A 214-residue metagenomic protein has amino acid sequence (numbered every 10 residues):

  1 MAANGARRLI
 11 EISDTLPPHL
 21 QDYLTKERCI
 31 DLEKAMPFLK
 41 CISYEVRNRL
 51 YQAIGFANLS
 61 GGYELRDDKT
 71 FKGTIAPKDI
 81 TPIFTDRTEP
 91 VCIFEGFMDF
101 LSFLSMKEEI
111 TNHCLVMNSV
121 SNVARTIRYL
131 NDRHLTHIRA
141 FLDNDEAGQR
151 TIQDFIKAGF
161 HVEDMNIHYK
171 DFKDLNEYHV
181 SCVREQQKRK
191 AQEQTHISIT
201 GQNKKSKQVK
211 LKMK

Functional and structural regions predicted by a protein language model:
M1-Q52, R189, E193, I197-K205 (+1 more regions): TOPRIM metal-binding catalytic domain and adjacent DNA-binding surface shared by DnaG-type primases
E11, R87-P90, V162: A general structural-boundary detector
T15-L16, F94, E146: Residue-level recognition of alpha-helix initiation/capping sites
H19-L20, M98, R125, R150: Short Gly/charged-rich anion-binding patches and loops
Y23, E27-I30, L59, M106 (+1 more regions): Generic structural signal for bulky hydrophobic/aromatic residues embedded in well-ordered secondary structure
C41-N131: Phosphate-handling DNA/RNA-contact segment within nucleic-acid enzymes
S105-K214: TOPRIM fold recognition
